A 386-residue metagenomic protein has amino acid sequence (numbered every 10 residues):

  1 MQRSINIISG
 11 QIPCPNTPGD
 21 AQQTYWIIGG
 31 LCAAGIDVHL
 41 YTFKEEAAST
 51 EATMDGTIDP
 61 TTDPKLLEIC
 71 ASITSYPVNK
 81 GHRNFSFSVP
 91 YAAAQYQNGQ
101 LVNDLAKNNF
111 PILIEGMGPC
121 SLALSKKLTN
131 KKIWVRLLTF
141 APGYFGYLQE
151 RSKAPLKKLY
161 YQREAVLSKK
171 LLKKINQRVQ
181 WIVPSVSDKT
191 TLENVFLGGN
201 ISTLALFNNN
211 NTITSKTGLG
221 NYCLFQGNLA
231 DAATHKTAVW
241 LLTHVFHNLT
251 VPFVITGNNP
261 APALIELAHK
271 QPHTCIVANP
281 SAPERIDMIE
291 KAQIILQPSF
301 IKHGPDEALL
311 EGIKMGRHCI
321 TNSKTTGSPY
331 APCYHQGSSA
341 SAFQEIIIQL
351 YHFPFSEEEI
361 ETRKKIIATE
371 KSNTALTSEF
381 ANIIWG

Functional and structural regions predicted by a protein language model:
M1-C70, H247: N-terminal subdomain of nucleotide-sugar transferases
W26, Q100-A106, A141, S152-W181: Membrane-proximal helix-turn-helix segments that form the acceptor-binding/catalytic region of lipid-linked
V78-Y91, K131-L167: Acceptor-binding helix/loop patch of EC 2.4 sugar-transfer enzymes, predominantly nucleotide-sugar-dependent
Y96, P354-W385: A charged, aromatic-enriched C-terminal amphipathic alpha-helix characteristic of glycosyltransferases across folds
N103-S121, K132-W134: Short N-terminal targeting/anchoring amphipathic segment
S125-K131, K173-N208: Helix-loop-beta element that forms the nucleotide-linked donor phosphate-binding surface in glycosyltransferases
T203-K270, I276-P283, E290: Conserved catalytic-core segment of nucleotide-activated headgroup transferases in glycan assembly
E290-G304, R317: Acidic donor-binding loop of glycosyltransferase active sites
